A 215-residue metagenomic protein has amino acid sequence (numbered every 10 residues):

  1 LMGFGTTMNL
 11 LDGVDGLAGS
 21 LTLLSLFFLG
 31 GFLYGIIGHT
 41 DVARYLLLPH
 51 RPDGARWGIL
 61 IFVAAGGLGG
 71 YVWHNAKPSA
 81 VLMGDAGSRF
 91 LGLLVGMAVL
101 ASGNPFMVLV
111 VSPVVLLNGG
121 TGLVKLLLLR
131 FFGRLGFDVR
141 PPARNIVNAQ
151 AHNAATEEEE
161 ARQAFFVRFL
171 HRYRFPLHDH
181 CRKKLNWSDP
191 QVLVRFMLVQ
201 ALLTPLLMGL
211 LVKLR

Functional and structural regions predicted by a protein language model:
M2-F4, G16-R215: Alpha-helical transmembrane segments
